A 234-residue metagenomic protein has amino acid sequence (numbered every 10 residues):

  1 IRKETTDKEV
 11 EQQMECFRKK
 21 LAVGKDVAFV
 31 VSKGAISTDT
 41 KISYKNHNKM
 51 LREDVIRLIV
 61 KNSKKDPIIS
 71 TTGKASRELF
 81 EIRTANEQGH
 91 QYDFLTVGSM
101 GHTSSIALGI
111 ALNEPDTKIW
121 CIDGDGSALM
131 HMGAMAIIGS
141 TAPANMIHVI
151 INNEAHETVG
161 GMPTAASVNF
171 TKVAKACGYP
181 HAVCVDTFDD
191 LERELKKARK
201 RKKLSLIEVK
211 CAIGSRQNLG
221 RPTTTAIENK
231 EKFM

Functional and structural regions predicted by a protein language model:
I1-E9, T40-K49, V159-G161, G178-D186: Flexible, glycine/proline-enriched loop segments at strand-loop-helix junctions that form or flank small-ligand binding
I1-K25, V31, T40-I42, L195-K196: Internal gly/pro-rich beta-alpha loop/helix module that stabilizes soluble enzyme cofactors or their anionic handles
E15, D54-L58, N62, E81-M234: Thiamine diphosphate
G24-A28, K203-L206: Core catalytic loop region at the nicotinamide-binding pocket of NAD(P)H-dependent oxidoreductases
F29, T40-I68: Active-site pocket-lining segments that scaffold enzyme catalytic pockets across diverse folds
V31, T38-T40, N46, T223-E231: YjeF_N-associated NAD(P)HX repair module
V31-I36, T72-S76, N153-A155, K210-S215: Glycine-rich beta-alpha junction loops
P67-G89: Acidic-glycine-rich active-site phosphate/pyrophosphate-binding loop
